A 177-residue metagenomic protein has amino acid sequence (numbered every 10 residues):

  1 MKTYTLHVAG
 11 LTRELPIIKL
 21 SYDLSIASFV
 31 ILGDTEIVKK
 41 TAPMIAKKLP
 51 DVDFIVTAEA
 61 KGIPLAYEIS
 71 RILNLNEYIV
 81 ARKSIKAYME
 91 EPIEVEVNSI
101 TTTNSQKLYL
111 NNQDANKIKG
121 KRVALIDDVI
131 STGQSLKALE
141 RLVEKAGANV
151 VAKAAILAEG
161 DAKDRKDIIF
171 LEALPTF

Functional and structural regions predicted by a protein language model:
M1-V52: Active-site-facing substrate-recognition patch
Y4-T5, K137-F177: PRPP-dependent phosphoribosyltransferase catalytic core
V52-E59: Short glycine-rich phosphate-binding loop at a beta-alpha junction
D53, K121, V151: Conserved acidic residues
E59-L65, T132: Gly/Ser/Thr-rich loops at beta-strand to alpha-helix junctions that form or flank small-molecule/cofactor-binding
L65-L73, E140: Short Gly/Thr/Asp-enriched flexible loops that form oxyanion-binding sites at enzyme active sites
L73-N74, V95-I100, I169-E172: Short, hinge-like loop/turn segments at secondary-structure boundaries
Y78-V123: Short, glycine/charge-rich flexible loops or terminal/linker lids adjacent to PRPP-binding catalytic cores
